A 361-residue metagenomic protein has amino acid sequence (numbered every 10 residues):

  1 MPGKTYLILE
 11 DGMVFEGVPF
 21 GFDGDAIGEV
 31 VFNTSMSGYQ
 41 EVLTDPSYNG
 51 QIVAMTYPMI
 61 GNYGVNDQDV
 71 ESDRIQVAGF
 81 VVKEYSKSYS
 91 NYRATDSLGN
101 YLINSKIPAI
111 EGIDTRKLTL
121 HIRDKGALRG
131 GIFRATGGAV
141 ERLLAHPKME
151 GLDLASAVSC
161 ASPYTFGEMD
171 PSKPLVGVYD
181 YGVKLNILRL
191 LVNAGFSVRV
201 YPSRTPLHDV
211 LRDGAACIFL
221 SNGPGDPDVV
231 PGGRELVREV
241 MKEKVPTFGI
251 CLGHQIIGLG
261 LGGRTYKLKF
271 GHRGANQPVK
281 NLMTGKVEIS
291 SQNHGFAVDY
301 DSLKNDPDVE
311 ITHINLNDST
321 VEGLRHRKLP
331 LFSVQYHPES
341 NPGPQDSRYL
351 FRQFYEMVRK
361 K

Functional and structural regions predicted by a protein language model:
M1-H208, R212-D213, G225-P227, N341 (+1 more regions): RNA-binding accessory domains that recognize and position tRNA/RNA substrates
P108, L175, P246-F248, R264 (+1 more regions): Proline-centered loop/turn at the N-terminus of a beta-strand
D114, C251, H294, H337: Active-site glycine-centered loops adjacent to acidic/histidine catalytic or metal-binding residues that shape
K173-G177, S197, P246, I289 (+1 more regions): Residues that mark the start of a beta-strand
L175-D180, S290-S291, F332-Y336: Active-site-proximal beta-strand elements of phosphoester/diester hydrolases
R212, A216-C217, S221-I289, G295-Y300 (+1 more regions): Cysteine-nucleophile active-site neighborhood
K286-L329: Catalytic beta-strand/loop cores that center a nucleophilic Ser/Cys/Thr and support acyl-enzyme chemistry
G323-K360: A glycine-centered loop/beta-turn motif at secondary-structure junctions
